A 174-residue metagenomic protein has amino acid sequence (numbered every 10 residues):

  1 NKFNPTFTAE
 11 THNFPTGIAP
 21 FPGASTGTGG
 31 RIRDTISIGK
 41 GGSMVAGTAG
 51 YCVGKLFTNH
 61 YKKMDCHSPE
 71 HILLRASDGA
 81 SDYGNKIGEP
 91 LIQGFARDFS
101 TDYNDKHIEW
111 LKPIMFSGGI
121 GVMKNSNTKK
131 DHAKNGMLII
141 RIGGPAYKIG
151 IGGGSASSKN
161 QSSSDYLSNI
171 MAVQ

Functional and structural regions predicted by a protein language model:
N1-Q174: Glycine/proline-enriched, intrinsically flexible loops and inter-domain linkers
